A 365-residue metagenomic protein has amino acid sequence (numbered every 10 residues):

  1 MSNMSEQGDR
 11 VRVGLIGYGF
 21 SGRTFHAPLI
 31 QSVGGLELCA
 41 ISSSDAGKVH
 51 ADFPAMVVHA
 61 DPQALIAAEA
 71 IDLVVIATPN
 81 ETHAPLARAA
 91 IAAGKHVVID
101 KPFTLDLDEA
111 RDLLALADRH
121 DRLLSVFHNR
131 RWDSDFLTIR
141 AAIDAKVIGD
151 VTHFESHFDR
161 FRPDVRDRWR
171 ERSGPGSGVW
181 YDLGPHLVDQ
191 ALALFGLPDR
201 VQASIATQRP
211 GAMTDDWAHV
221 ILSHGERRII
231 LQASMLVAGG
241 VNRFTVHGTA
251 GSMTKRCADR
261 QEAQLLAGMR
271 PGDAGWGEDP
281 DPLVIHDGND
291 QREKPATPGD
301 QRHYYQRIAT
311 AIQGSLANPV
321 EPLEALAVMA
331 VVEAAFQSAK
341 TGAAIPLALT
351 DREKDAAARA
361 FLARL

Functional and structural regions predicted by a protein language model:
M1-F53: N-terminal Rossmann-like dinucleotide-binding module
M1-R10, L73-V75, R122, R307-L365: C-terminal helix-rich "cap/oligomerization" subdomain common to oxidoreductases
M56, A93-K95, H120-R122, H224-R227: A short helix->loop->beta-strand "cap" motif at the edges of active sites that frequently abuts
M56-L116: Beta-loop-alpha module in the N-terminal Rossmann-like domain of NAD(P)-dependent dehydrogenases, especially those
T82, P102, S125-W132: Rossmann-like NAD(P)(H) cofactor-binding subdomain of soluble oxidoreductases
I99, L124-V126, E155, K255: Hydrophobic residues in well-ordered beta-strands that form the structural core
L123, R130-G211, G342: Predominantly a Rossmann-like dinucleotide-binding segment in NAD(P)-dependent oxidoreductases
D189-D273, P295, R302-N318, V332-A335 (+1 more regions): Contiguous beta-strand/loop segments that form the cofactor/metal-binding neighborhood of enzyme cores
